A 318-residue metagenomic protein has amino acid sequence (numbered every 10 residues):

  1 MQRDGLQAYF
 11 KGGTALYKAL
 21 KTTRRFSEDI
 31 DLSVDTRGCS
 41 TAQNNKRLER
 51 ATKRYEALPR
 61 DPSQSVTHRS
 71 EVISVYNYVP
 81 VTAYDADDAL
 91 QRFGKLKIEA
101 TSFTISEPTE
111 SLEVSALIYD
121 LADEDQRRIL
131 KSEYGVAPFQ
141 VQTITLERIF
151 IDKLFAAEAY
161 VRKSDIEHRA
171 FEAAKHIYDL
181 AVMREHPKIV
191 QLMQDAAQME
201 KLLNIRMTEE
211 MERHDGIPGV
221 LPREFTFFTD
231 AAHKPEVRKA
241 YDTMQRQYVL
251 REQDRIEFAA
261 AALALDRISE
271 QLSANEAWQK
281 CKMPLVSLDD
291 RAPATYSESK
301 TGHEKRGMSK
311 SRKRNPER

Functional and structural regions predicted by a protein language model:
M1-A8, K18-R24, D35-S287, R306 (+2 more regions): Structured mid-to-C-terminal alpha-helical surface segments
F10-T14: Glycine-rich beta-strand-to-loop/alpha-helix junction loops that act as flexible
D289-E304: Long, low-complexity intrinsically disordered regions
